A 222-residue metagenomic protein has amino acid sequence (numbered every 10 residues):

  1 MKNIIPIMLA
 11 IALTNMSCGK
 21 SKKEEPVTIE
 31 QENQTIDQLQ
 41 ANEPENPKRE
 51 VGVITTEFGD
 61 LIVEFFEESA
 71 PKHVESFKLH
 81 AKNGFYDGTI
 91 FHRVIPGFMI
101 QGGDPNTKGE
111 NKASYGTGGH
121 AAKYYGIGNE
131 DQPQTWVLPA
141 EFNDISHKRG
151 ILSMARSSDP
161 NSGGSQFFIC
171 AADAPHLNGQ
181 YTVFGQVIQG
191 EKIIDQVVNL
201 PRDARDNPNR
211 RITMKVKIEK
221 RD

Functional and structural regions predicted by a protein language model:
K2-M8, N15: Sec-dependent signal peptide recognition, specifically the positively charged N-region followed immediately by
A10-A12, G52: Small side chains
C18-D222: Cross-family detector of peptidyl-prolyl cis-trans isomerase
